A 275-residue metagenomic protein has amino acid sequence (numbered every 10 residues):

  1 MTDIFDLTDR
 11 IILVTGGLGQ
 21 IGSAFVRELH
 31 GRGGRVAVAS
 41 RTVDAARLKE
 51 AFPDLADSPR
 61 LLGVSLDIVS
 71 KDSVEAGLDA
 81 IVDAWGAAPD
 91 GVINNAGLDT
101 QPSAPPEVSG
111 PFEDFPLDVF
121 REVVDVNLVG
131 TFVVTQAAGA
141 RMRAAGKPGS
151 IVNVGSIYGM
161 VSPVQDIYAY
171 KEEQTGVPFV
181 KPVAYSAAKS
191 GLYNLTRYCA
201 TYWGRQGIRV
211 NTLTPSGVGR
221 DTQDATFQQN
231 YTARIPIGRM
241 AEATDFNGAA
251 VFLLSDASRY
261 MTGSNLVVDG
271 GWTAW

Functional and structural regions predicted by a protein language model:
T2-D3, S109, Y170-E173, A233 (+2 more regions): Short C-terminal tail/terminal secondary-structure segment of NAD(P)H-dependent dehydrogenase/reductase domains
I11, L18-G19: Conserved glycine-rich cofactor-binding loop
D90, L98, G110-F132, V152 (+3 more regions): Catalytic Tyr-X3-Lys loop
N95-S109, G271: Conserved NAD(P)H cofactor-binding loop of Rossmann-fold oxidoreductase domains
S103-F112, P116-R121, Q165, Y231: Substrate-binding pocket helix/loop in short-chain dehydrogenase/reductase
E113-L117, R143, V152-R205, G217: Catalytic loop of short-chain dehydrogenase/reductase
G204-R209, M261-G263: Short, small/polar-rich loop/turn modules that mediate ligand/substrate recognition or access, typified
I235-F246: A conserved structural motif in NAD(P)-dependent oxidoreductases
